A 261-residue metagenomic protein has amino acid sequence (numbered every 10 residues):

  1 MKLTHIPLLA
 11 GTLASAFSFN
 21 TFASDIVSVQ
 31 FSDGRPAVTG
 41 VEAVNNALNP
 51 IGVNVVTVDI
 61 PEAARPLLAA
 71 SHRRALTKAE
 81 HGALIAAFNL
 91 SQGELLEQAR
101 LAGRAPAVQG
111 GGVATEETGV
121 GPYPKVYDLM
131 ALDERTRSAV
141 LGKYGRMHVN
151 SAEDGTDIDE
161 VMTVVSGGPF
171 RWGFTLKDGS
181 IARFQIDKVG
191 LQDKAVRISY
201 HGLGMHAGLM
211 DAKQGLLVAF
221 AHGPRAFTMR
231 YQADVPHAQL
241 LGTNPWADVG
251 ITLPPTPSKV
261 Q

Functional and structural regions predicted by a protein language model:
M1-L8: Bacterial N-terminal signal peptides that target proteins for export
T21-A23: Boundary at the C-terminal end of the N-terminal hydrophobic targeting segment
D25-V44, L48-G52, L68-A69: Low-complexity, intrinsically disordered activation/interaction regions
L48-P50, N54-L191, M210-Q261: Active-site region of the double-stranded beta-helix
V189-H206: Conserved SET/PR-domain catalytic core that frames the SAM/AdoMet-binding pocket
